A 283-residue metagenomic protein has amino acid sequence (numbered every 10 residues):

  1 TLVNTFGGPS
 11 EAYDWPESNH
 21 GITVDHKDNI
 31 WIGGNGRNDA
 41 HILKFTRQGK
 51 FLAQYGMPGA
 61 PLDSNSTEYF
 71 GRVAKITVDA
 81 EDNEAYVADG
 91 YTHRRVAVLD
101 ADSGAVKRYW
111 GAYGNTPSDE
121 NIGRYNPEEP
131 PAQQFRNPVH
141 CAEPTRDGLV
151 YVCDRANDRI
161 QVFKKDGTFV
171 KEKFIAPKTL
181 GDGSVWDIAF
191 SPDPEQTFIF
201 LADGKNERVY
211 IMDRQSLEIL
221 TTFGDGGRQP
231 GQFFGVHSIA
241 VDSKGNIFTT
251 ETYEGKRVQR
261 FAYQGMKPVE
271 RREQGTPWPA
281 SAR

Functional and structural regions predicted by a protein language model:
T1-R283: Eukaryotic scaffold repeat domains enriched in small/polar residues
